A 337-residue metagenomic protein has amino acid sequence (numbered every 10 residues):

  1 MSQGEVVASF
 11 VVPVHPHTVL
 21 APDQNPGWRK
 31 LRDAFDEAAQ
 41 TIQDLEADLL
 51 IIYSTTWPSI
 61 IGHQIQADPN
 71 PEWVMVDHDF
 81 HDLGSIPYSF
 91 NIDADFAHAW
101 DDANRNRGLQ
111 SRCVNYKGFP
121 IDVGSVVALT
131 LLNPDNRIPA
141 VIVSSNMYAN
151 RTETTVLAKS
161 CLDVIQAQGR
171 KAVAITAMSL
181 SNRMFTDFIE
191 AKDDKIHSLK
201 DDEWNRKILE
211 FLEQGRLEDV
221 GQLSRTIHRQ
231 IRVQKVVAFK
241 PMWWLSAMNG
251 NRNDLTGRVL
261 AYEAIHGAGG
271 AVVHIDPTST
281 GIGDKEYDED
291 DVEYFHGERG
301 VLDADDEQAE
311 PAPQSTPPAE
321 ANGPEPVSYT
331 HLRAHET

Functional and structural regions predicted by a protein language model:
M1-D48, S59-V156, D187-P326: Flexible, D/E/H-enriched segments
D48-S54, V143, R170-L180: Beta-strand elements within well-structured catalytic alpha/beta cores of enzymes that handle phosphate/sulfate esters
W100, C161, T330: Aromatic/hydrophobic pocket-lining residues that form π-stacking "cages" and hydrophobic walls in ligand
D135-I138, A167-K171, T176-M178, A268: Short gly/pro-enriched beta-turn/loop segments at secondary-structure junctions
K159-Q166: Non-transmembrane, aqueous-exposed alpha-helical and coiled segments at domain scale
L180-T186: A structural signal for small-residue-enriched, beta-sheet-centric alpha/beta enzyme cores and oligomeric scaffold folds
V327-T337: Conserved small/polar residues in nucleotide/adenosyl-binding loops
